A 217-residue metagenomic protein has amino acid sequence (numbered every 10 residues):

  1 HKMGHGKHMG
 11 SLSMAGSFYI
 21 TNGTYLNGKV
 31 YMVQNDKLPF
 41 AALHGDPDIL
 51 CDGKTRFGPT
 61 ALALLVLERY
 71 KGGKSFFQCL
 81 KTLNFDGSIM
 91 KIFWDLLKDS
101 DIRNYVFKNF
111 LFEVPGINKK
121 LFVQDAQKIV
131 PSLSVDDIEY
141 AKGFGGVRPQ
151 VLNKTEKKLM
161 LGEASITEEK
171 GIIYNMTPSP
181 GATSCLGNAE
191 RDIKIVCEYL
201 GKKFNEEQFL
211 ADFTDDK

Functional and structural regions predicted by a protein language model:
H1-C79: Flavin-dependent oxidoreductases
S17-I20, Y25, D36, C51 (+7 more regions): A generic structural micro-environment signature that highlights single residues at secondary-structure boundaries
V33-C51, D101-G116, K194, D216-K217: A broadly tuned preference for mixed-charge, low-complexity surface segments
N35, F85, P131, T214-D215: Generic surface-pattern signal
T82-E206: C-terminal catalytic lobe of FAD-dependent flavoproteins
E207-K217: Amphipathic terminal alpha-helices
